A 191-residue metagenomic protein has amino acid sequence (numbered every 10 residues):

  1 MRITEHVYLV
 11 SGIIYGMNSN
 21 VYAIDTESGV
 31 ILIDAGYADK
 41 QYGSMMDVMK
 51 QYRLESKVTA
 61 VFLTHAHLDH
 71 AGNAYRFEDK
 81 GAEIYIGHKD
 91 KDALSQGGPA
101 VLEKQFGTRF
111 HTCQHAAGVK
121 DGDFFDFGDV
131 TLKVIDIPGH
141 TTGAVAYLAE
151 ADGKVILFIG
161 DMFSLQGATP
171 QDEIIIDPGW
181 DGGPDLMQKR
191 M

Functional and structural regions predicted by a protein language model:
M1-Y52, A146-G160, S164-L165: Conserved beta-strand hairpin/beta-sheet module of binuclear metal-dependent hydrolase folds, prominently
R2-T4, D79, C113, F127-D129 (+1 more regions): Short, well-ordered coil/turn elements that cap or connect secondary structure elements
R2-Y8, L102-G107, F127-L132: Short Pro/Gly-enriched beta-strand edge/turn motifs at strand-loop
V7, A82, A116-A117, L132 (+1 more regions): Short, conserved active-site loop motifs that form the nucleotide-linked donor/cofactor pocket
M17-S19, T112-Q114, K120, T142-A144 (+1 more regions): Short beta-strand-initiation
N18, L94-G98, G167-T169: Short, charged, surface-exposed secondary-structure boundary motifs
V30, Y37-D39, F124, T131-P138 (+1 more regions): Metallo-beta-lactamase
Y37-F125: Active-site HxH/HxHxD metal-binding segment of metal-dependent hydrolases
